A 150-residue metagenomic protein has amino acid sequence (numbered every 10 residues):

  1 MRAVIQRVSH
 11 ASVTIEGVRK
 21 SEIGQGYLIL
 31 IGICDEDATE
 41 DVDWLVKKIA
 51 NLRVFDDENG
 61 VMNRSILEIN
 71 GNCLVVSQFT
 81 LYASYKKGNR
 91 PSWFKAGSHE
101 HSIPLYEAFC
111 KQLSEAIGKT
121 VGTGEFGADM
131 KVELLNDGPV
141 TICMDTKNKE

Functional and structural regions predicted by a protein language model:
M1-S92, I103-E150: N-terminal, polar/charged subdomain of small-to-medium soluble alpha/beta proteins
S98: Residue- and microsegment-level detector for short, conserved "hotspots" that frame catalytic or cofactor-binding
